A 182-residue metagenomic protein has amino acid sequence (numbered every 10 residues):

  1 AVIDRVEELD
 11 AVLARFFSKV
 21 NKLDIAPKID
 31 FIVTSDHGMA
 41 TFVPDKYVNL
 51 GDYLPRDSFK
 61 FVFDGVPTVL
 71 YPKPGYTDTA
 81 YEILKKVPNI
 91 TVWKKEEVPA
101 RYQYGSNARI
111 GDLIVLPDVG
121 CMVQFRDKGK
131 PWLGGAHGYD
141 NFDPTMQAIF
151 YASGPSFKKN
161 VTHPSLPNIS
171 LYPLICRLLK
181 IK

Functional and structural regions predicted by a protein language model:
A1, S35-H37, P117-G120: Short, well-ordered beta-to-alpha junction loops that form the rim of enzyme active sites and present histidine/acidic
A1-I29, I175: A long, amphipathic alpha-helix that forms part of the scaffold/cap immediately adjacent to metal-dependent active
D10, D36, S170: Acidic active-site catalytic centers that drive phospho-/nucleotidyl reactions and related ester hydrolyses
F17-D24, P74, L84-P88, L178-K182: Sec/Tat-exported extracytoplasmic proteins
K28-I29, S35-K73: Acidic/histidine-rich catalytic neighborhood
I29-D30, E96: Acidic carboxylate-rich catalytic motifs and surrounding loops in phosphoryl-/glycosyl-chemistry enzymes
F61-T162, L166-L174: Active-site neighborhoods of enzymes that stabilize oxyanions during catalysis
